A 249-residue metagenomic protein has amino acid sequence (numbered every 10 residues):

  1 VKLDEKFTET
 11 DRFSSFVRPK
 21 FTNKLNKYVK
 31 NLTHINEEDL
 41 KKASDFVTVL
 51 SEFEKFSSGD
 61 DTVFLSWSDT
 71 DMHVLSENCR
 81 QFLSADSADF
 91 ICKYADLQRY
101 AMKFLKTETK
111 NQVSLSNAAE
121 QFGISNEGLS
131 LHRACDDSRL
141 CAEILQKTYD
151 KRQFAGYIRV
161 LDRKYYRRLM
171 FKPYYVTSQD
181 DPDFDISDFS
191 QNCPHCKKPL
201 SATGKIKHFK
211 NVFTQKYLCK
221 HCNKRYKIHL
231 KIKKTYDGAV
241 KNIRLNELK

Functional and structural regions predicted by a protein language model:
V1-S76, R80, P173, I228-K249: Conserved non-catalytic scaffold segment of RNase H-like nuclease domains
T10-R12, C92, T214: Short edge beta-strand segments in beta-sheet-rich domains
K24-N26, K30-T33, E37-L40, Y100-S138: Active-site-proximal helix-loop-helix substrate-binding element of RNase H-like nuclease domains
I35, S84, G123-I124, K198 (+1 more regions): Short aromatic/hydrophobic-glycine micro-motifs
D60-T70, V74-C79, S114-D183: Acidic, Mg2+-coordinating catalytic module of metal-dependent nucleases/exonucleases that use a two-metal-ion mechanism
F82-L83, Q112: Short, hinge-like loop/turn segments at secondary-structure boundaries
A88-M102: Conserved beta-strand -> loop -> alpha-helix junction used to position metal-binding or nucleic-acid-contacting
I144-K249: Acidic two-metal-ion nuclease catalytic site recognized across multiple nuclease folds, prominently DnaQ/RNase D-T
